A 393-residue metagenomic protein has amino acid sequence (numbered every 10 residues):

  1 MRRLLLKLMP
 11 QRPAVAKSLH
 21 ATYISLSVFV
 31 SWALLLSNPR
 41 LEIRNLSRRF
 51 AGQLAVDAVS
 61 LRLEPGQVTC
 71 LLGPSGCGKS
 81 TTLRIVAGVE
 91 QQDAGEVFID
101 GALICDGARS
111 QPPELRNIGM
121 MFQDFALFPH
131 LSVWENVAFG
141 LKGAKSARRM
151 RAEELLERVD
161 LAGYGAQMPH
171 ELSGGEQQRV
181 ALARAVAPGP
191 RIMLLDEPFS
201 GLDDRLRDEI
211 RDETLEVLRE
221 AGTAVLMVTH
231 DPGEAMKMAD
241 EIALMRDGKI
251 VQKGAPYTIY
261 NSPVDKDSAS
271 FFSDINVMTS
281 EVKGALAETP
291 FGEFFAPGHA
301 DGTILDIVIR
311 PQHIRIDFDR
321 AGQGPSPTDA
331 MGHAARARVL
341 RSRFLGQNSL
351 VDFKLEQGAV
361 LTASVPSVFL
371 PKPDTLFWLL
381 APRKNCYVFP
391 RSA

Functional and structural regions predicted by a protein language model:
L72-P74: The feature captures the beta-strand-to-loop junction immediately N-terminal to the Walker
S80-L83, V180: ABC ATPase nucleotide-binding domain helices that frame the ATP-binding cleft
A87: Helix-to-loop junction immediately C-terminal to a conserved catalytic motif
D93-E96, D247: Conserved coupling/switch loops of ABC nucleotide-binding domains, chiefly the family-specific signature
G95-D106: Conserved ABC transporter NBD signature motif
P113, N117-G119, Q123, L127-D267: ABC ATPase nucleotide-binding domains
T289-R343, S367-A393: Glycine/charge-rich catalytic "coupling/switch" loops of P-loop NTPases
